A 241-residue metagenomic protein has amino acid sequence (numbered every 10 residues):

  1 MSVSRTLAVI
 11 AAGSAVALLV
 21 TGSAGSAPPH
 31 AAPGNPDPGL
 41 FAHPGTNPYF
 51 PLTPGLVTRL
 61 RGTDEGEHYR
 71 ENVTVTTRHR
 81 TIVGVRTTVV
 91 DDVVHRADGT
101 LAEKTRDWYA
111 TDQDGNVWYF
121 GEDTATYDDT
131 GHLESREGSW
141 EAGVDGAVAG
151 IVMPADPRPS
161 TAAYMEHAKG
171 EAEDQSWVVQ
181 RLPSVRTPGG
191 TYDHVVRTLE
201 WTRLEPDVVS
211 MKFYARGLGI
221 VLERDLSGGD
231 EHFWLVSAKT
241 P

Functional and structural regions predicted by a protein language model:
M1-A11: Bacterial N-terminal signal peptides that target proteins for export
V3, P28-P241: Conserved functional acidic sites
T6, A17-L18, G217: Acidic/proline-rich low-complexity IDRs
V9, V20-G22, S184, S237: Generic detector of low-complexity/intrinsically disordered segments and short hydrophobic N-terminal stretches
A12-V16: Hydrophobic helical h-region of N-terminal Sec-dependent signal peptides in bacterial secretory/periplasmic proteins
L18-A31: C-terminal region of N-terminal signal peptides and the immediate post-cleavage residues of exported proteins
